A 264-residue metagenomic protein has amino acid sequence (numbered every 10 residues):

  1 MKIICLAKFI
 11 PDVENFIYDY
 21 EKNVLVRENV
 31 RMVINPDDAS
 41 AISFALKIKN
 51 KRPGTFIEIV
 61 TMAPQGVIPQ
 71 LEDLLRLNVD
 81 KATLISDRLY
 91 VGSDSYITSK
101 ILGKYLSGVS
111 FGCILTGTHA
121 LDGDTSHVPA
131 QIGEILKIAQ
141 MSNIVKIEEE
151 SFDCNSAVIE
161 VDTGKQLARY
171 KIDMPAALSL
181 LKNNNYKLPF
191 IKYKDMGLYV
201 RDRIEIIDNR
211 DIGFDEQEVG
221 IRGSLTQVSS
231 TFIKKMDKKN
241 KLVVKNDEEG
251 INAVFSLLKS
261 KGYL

Functional and structural regions predicted by a protein language model:
M1-M62: N-terminal beta-strand-loop-alpha-helix module at the start of alpha/beta ligand-binding or catalytic domains
T61-P64, N240-K241: Metallocofactor- and cofactor-centric catalytic cores in central/energy metabolism, strongly enriched
P64-Q65, H119-D124: Gly/Ser/Thr-rich loops at beta-strand to alpha-helix junctions that form or flank small-molecule/cofactor-binding
I68-S99: A glycine-rich helix N-cap at a beta->alpha junction
D80, G112, P175: Conserved acidic residues
L106-F111: Glycine-rich phosphate-binding loop signature in dinucleotide/nucleotide-binding domains
G123-Q140: Short Gly/Thr/Asp-enriched flexible loops that form oxyanion-binding sites at enzyme active sites
I144-L264: Electrostatically charged, flexible surface regions
